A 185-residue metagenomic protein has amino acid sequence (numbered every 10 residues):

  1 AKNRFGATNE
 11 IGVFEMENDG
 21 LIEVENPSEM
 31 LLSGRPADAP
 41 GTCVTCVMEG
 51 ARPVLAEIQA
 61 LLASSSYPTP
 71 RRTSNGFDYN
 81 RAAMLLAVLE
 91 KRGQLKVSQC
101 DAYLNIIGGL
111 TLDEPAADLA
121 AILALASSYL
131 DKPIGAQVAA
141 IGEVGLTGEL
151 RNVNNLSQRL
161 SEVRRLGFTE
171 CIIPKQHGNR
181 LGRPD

Functional and structural regions predicted by a protein language model:
A1-D185: Peripheral, non-AAA+ core regions of ATP-driven protein-machinery
